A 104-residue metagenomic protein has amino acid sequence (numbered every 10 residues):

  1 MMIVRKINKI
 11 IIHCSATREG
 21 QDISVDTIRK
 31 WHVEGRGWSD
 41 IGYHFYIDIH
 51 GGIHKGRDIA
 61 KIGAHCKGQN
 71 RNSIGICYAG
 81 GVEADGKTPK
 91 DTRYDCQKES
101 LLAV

Functional and structural regions predicted by a protein language model:
M1-K61, N70: Short, conserved "active-site rim" segments that organize catalytic pockets and cofactor/ligand binding
Q21-G37, N72-V104: Long, well-ordered alpha-helical scaffolding segments within enzyme catalytic domains, especially pronounced
G63-K67, T92: Helical (often loop-to-helix) elements that flank the catalytic cores of nucleotide-handling enzymes
